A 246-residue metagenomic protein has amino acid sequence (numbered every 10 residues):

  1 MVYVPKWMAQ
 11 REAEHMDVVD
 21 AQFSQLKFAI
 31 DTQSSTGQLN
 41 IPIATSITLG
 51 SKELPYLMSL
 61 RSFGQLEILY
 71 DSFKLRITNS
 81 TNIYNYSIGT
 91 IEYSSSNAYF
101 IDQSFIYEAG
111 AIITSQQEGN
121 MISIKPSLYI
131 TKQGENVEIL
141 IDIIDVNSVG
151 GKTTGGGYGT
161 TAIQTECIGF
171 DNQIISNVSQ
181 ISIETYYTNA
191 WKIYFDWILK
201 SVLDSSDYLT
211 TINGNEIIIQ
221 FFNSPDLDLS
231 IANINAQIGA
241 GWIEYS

Functional and structural regions predicted by a protein language model:
V2-M121: Beta-strand/loop motifs with alternating small/hydrophobic and polar/acidic residues, enriched in the first structured
L69-A236, A240-S246: Intrinsically disordered, low-complexity regions enriched in Pro/Ser/Thr/Gly and acidic residues
